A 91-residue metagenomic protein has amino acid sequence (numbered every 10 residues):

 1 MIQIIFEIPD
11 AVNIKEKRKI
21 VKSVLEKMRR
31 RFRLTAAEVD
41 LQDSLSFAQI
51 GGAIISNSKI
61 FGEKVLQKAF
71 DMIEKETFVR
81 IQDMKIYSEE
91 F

Functional and structural regions predicted by a protein language model:
M1, R31, L45-Q49: Short connector loops at helix/strand junctions that flank enzyme active sites, especially segments positioning acidic
M1-R30: N-terminal first-folded block
I2-F6, I50-G52, M84-I86: A structural signal for short, well-ordered beta-strand segments
I5-E7, R33, D71-K75: A structural boundary/capping signal
D10-E16, F47, M72-I73, E89-E90: A broad, low-specificity signal for short, low-complexity segments enriched in glycine/proline and polar/charged
L34-D40, Q82-K85: A short linear hydrophobic-aromatic micro-motif
A37-N57, E90: Short, charge-patterned binding micro-sites
I55-F91: C-terminal structural segments of small proteins and small subunits
